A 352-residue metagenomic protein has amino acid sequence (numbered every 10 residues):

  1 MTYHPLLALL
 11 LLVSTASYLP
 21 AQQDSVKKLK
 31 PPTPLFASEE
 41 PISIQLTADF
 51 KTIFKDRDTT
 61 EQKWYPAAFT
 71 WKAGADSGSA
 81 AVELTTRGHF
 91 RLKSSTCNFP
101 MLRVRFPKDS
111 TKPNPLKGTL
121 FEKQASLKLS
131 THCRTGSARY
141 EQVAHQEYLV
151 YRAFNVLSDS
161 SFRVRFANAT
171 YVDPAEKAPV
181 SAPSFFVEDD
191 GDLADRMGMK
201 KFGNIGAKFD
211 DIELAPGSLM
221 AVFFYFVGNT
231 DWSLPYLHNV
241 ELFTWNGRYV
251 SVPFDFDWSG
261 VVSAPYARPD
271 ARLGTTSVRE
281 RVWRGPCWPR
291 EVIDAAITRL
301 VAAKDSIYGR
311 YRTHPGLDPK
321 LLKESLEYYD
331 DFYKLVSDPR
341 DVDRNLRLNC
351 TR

Functional and structural regions predicted by a protein language model:
M1-T2: N-terminal secretory signal peptides that target proteins for export/translocation
P5-T15: Sec-dependent N-terminal signal peptides
S17-A21: Sec/Tat signal peptide C-region and signal peptidase I cleavage site
Q22-R352: Phosphate/dinucleotide-binding and metal-coordinating scaffold of catalytic cores in nucleotide-dependent enzymes
